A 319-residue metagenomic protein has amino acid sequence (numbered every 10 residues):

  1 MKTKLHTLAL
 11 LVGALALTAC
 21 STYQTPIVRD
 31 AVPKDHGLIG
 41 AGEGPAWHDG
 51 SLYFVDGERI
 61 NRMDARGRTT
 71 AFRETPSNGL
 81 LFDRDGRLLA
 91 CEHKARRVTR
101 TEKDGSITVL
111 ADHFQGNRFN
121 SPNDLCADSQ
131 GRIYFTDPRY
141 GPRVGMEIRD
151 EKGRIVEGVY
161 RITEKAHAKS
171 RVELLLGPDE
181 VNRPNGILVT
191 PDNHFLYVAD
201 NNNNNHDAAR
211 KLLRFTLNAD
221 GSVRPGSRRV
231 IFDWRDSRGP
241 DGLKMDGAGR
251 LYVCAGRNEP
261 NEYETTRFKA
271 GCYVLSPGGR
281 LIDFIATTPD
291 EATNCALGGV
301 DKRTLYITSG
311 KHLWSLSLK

Functional and structural regions predicted by a protein language model:
M1-A9: Bacterial N-terminal signal peptides that target proteins for export
A9-T18: Bacterial N-terminal signal peptides
C20-K319: Sequence-structural signature of mature extracellular/luminal beta-sheet repeat domains, prominently beta-propellers
